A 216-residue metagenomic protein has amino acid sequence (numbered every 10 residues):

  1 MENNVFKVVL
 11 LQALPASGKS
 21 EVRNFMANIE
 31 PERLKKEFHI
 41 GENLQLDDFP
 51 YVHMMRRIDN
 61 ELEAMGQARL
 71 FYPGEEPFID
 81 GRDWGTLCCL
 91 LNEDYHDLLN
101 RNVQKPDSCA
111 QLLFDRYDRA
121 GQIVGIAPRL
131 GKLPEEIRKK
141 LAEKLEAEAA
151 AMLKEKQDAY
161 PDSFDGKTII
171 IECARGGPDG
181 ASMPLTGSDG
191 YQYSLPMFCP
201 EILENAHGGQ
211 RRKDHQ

Functional and structural regions predicted by a protein language model:
M1-Q216: Glycine-rich phosphate-binding loop of ATP-dependent small-molecule kinases
